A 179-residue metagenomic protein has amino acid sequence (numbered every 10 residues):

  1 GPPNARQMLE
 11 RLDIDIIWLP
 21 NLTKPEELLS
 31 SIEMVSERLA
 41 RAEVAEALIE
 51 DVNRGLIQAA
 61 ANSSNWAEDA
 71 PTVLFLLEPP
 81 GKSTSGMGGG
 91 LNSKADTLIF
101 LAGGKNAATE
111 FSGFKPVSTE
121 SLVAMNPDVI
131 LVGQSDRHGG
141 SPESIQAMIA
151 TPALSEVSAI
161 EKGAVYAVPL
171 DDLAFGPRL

Functional and structural regions predicted by a protein language model:
G1-R38, K115-S158: Acidic/His-rich segments in extracytoplasmic proteins that coordinate ligands and/or metal ions
N4-S83, K105-E110, I160-L179: Extracytoplasmic substrate-binding proteins
E33, E50, E78, S93-F100 (+1 more regions): Internal, well-ordered alpha-helical scaffold/interface segments that support domain packing or protein-protein contacts
A67-P71, L101, A124-N126: Short gly/pro-enriched beta-turn/loop segments at secondary-structure junctions
K82-G86, G139-S141: Short acidic/glycine-rich loop or secondary-structure boundary segments that cap or lie
M87-F114: Alpha-helical, coiled-coil/dimerization segments enriched in small aliphatic residues
F100, T109, V117-E120, M125 (+1 more regions): Small-molecule-sensing regulatory modules
